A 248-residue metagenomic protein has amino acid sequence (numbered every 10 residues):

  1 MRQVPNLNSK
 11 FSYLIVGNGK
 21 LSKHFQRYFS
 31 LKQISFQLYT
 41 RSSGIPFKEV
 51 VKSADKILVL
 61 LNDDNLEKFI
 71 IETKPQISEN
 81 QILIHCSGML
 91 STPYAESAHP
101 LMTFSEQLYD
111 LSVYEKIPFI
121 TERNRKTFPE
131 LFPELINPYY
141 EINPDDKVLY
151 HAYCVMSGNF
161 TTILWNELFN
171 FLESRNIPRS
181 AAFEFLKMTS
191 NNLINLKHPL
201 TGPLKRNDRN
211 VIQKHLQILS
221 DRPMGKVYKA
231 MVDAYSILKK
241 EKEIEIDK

Functional and structural regions predicted by a protein language model:
M1-E49: NAD(P)+-binding Rossmann beta1-loop-alpha1 motif at the extreme N-terminus of oxidoreductases
Y13, I34-Q37, Q81, A95 (+2 more regions): Hydrophobic anchor at the start of a short beta-strand that flanks the dinucleotide cofactor-binding loop
F25-R27, S42-D110: Rossmann-like NAD(P)(H) cofactor-binding subdomain of soluble oxidoreductases
I84-H151: Rossmann-fold dinucleotide-binding core
D145-L219: Helical "substrate-binding/catalytic lid" subdomain of Rossmann-like NAD(P)-dependent dehydrogenases/reductases
H198-K248: C-terminal active-site/capping subdomain that shapes the small-molecule cofactor and substrate pocket of enzyme
